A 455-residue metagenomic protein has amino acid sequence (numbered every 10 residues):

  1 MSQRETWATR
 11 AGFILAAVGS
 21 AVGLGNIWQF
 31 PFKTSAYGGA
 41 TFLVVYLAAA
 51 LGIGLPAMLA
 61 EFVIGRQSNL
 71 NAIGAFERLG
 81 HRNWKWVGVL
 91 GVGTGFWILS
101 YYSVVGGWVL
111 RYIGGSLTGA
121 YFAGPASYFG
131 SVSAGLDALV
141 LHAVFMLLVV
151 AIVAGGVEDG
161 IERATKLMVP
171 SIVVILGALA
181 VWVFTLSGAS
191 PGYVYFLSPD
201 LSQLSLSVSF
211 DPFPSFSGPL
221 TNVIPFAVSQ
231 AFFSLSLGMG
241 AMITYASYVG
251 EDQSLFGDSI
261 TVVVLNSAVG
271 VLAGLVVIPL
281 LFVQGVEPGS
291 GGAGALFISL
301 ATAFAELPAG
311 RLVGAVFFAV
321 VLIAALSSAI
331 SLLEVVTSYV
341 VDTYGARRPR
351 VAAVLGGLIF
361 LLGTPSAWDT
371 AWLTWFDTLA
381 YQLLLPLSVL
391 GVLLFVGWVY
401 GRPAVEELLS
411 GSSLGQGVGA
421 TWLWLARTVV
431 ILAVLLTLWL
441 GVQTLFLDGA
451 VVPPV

Functional and structural regions predicted by a protein language model:
M1-W28, A57-F62, R66-L79, W84-W86 (+3 more regions): Membrane-interface "cap" regions at the ends of multi-pass membrane proteins
S2-R4, S171-L326: Membrane-embedded translocation segments of transport machinery
R4, W108-S133, A246-Q253, G257 (+3 more regions): Helix-loop-helix connectors at the membrane interface of multi-pass transporters/channels
T9-A49, L204, D258-I260, L265: Transmembrane helix-boundary motif of multi-pass solute transporters/channels
Q29-L47, G160-K166, G291-A295, V313-V321 (+3 more regions): Transmembrane helix-loop boundary segments of multi-pass membrane transporters
K33-Y37, I73-L90, S103-A154, E158 (+5 more regions): Inter-helical loop and helix-membrane interface segments of multi-pass membrane transporters/permeases
Y37, W86-L90, V144-M168, T244-D252 (+3 more regions): Membrane-water interface regions at transmembrane-helix termini and the short interhelical loops of multi-pass membrane
G80-N83, V87-L90, Y344-G356, L379-T437: C-terminal membrane-solvent junction of multi-pass transporters and transport-like membrane proteins
